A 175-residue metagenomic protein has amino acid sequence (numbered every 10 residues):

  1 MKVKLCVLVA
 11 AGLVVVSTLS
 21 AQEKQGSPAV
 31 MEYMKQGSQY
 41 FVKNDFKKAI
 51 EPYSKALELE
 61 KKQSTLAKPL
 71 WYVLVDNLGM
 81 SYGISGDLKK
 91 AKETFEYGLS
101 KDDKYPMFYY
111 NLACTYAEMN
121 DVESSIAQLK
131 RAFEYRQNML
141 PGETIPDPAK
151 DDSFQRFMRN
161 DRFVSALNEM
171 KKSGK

Functional and structural regions predicted by a protein language model:
K24-Q25, N138-K175: Terminal, low-structured helical/coil segments at or just beyond the last alpha-helical repeat
V30, S64, W71-Y72, P106-M107 (+1 more regions): Helix-start (N-cap) detector for alpha-helical repeat units in TPR-like alpha-solenoids, especially tetratricopeptide
